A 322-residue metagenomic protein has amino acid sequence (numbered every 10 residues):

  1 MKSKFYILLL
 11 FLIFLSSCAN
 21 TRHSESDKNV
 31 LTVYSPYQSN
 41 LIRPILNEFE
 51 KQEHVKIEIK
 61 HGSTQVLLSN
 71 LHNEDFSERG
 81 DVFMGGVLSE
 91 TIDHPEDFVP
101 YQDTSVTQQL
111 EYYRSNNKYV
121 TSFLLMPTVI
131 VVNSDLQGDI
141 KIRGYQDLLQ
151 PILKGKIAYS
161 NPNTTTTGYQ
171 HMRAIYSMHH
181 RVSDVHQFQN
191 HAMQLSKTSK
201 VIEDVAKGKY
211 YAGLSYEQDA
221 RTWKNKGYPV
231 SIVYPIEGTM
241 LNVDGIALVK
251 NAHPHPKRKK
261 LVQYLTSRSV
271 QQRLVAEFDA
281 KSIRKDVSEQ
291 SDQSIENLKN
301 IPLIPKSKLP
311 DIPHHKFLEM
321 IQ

Functional and structural regions predicted by a protein language model:
K2-L9: Sec-dependent signal peptide recognition, specifically the positively charged N-region followed immediately by
C18-D93: Early extracytoplasmic/lumenal segment of secretory-pathway proteins
P36-Y37, E78-Y210: Extracytoplasmic ligand-binding site segments that recognize negatively charged/polar headgroups
S89-H94, Y211-P229: A ligand-binding cleft/hinge motif common to bilobed small-molecule-binding domains
Y112, M126, H186-F188, Q194-L195 (+2 more regions): Periplasmic-binding protein-like
V129-L136, N242-K257, R273-L274: A bilobed periplasmic-binding-protein/Venus flytrap-type ligand-binding module shared by bacterial periplasmic
G155-S160, L265-V287: Periplasmic-binding protein-like
S282-Q322: An extracytoplasmic/periplasmic, membrane-proximal ligand-sensing/linker region
